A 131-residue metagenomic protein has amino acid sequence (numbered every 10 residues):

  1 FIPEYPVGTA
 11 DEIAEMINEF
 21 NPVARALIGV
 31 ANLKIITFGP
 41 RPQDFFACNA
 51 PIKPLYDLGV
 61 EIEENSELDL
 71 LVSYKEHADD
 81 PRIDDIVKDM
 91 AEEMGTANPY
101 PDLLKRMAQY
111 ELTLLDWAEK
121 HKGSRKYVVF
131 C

Functional and structural regions predicted by a protein language model:
F1-C131: An N-terminal assembly and electron-transfer interface module characteristic of large anaerobic redox and radical
